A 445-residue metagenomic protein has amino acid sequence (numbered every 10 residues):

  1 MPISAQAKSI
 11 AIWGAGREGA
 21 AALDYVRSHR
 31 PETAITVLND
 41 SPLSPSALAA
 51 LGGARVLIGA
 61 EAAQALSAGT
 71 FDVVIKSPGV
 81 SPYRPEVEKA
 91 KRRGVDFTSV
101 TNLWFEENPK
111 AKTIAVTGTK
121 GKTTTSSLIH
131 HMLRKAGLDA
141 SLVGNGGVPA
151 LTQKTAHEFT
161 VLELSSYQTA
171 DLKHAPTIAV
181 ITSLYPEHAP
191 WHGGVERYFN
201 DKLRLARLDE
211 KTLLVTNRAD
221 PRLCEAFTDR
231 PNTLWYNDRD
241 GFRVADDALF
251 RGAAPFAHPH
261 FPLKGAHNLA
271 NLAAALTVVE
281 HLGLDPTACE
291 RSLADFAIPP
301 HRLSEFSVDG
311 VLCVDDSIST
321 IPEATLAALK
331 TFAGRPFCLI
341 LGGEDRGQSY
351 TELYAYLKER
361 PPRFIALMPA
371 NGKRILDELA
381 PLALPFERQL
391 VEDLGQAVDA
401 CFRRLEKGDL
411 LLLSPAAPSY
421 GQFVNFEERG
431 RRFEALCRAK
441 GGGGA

Functional and structural regions predicted by a protein language model:
P2-H29, T33-A115, A294, R302 (+1 more regions): Short, basic phosphate-binding NTP loop
P2-I10, A21-Y25, H258-P362: Nucleotide phosphate-binding/pyrophosphate-handling subdomain across enzymes that bind or process nucleotide phosphates
G16, S41, G146, R218-D220 (+1 more regions): Residues in the short beta-alpha loop(s) of Rossmann-like NAD(P)-binding domains
V26, V74, F97, V116 (+11 more regions): Residue-level signal for inorganic ion chemistry
R27, A65-L66, P78-R218, R222-N232 (+2 more regions): Phosphate-binding loop of NTP-binding sites
R30, L172-A175, L205-E210, F227-D229 (+3 more regions): Short, conserved loop/helix-junction motifs that constitute active-site signature segments in enzyme catalytic cores
I35-D40, V215-R218, C338-L341, P361-A370: Short internal beta-strands
S46-L48, G53, T351-D409, G444-A445: C-terminal helical cap/extension that packs against the catalytic core of soluble nucleotide-cofactor enzymes
